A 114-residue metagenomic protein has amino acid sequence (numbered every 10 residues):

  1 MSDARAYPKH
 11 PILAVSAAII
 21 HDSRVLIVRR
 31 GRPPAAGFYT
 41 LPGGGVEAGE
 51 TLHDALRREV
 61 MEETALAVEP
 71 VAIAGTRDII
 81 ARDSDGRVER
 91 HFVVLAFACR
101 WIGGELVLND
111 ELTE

Functional and structural regions predicted by a protein language model:
S2-V25, A98: Conserved N-terminal beta-strand and adjoining loop/helix that marks the start of the Nudix/MutT-like hydrolase domain
P11, A18, Y39, L66 (+1 more regions): Residues that recognize and position ribonucleotide moieties
I27-R29: Beta-strand scaffold of nucleotide-dependent catalytic cores
P33-Y39: A conserved beta-turn-beta hairpin within the catalytic core of GNAT-like acetyltransferases that forms part
L41-G45: Short glycine-enriched, charge-decorated loop/helix-capping segments at active-site entrances that position
V46-E69, I79-E114: Unchanged
I73-T76: Residue-level recognition of beta-strand microenvironments
